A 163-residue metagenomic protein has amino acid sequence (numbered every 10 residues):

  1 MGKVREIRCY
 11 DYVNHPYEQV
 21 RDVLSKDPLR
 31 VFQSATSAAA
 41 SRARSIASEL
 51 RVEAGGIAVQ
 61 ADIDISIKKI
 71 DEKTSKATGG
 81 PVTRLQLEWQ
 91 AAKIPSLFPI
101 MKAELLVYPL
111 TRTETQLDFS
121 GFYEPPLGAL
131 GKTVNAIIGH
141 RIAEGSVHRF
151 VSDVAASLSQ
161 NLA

Functional and structural regions predicted by a protein language model:
M1-A58, D62-K68: Hydrophobic ligand-binding cavity/cleft-lining segments
G2, K76-G79, L162-A163: Charge-rich (especially acidic), low-complexity segments
R8-D11, L105, F119-G121: A structural signal for short, well-ordered beta-strand segments
V20-L24, L117-F119, V154: Hydrophobic pocket/interface hotspot
V23, S41, S48, P99 (+3 more regions): Catalytic cores of nucleotide-enabled group-transfer and carboxylate-activating enzymes in metabolic and assembly-line
L24-T36, T74, F150-L158, L162: Hydrophobic, Leu/Ile/Phe/Ala-enriched alpha-helical segments that form helix-helix packing faces
F32, T36-S41, G56-E114, F122: Hydrophobic-ligand binding "helix-grip"
Y123-A163: A conserved amphipathic terminal alpha-helix motif
